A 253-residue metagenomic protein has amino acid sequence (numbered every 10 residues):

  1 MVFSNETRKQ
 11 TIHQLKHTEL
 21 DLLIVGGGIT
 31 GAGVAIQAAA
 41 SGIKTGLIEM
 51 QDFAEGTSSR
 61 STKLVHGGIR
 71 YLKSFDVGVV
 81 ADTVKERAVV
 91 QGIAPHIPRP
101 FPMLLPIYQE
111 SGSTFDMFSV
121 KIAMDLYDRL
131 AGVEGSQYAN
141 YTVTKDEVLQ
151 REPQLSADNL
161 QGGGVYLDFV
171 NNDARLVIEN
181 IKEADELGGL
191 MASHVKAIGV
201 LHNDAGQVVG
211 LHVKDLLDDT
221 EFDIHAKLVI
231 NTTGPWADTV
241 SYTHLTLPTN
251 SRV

Functional and structural regions predicted by a protein language model:
M1-L22, A40: Extreme N-terminal leader/targeting segments of oxidoreductases
L22-G46: N-terminal Rossmann-like FAD-binding beta1-loop-alpha1 element of flavoenzymes
A40-S58: Glycine-rich FAD pyrophosphate-binding loop
K63-R151: Dinucleotide-binding Rossmann-like beta1-alpha1 core, especially the glycine-rich loop that anchors the ADP
L149-L187, G210-H212, D223-I224: Helix-loop-beta segment of a Rossmann-like dinucleotide-binding subdomain
S193-Q207: A conserved short coil-to-beta-strand element within the FAD-binding core of flavoproteins
D219-L228: Core beta-strand elements of the Rossmann-like FAD/NAD(P) dinucleotide-binding domain in flavoenzyme oxidoreductases
T243-T249: Conserved small/polar residues in nucleotide/adenosyl-binding loops
